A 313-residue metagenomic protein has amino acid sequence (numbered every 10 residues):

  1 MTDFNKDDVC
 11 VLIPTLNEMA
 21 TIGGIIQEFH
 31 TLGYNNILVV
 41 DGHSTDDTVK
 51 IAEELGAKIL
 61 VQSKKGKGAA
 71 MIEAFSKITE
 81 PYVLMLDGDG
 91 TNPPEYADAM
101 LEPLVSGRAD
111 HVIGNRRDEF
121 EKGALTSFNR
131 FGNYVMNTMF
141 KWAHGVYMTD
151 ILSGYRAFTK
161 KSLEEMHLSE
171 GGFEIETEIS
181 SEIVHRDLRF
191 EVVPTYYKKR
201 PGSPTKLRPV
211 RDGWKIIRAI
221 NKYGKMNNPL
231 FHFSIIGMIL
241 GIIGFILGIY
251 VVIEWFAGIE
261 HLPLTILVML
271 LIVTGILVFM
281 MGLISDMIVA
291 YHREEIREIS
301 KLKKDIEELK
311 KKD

Functional and structural regions predicted by a protein language model:
M1-E28: N-proximal low-complexity "stem/linker" segments adjacent to membrane-targeting elements
M1-F4, T177-D313: Hydrophobic helical membrane-anchoring modules
D8, N35-N36, R189: Residues at the starts of beta-strands that form the adenosine-phosphate
E18-T21, S44, K67, P93: Donor nucleotide-sugar binding loop of glycosyltransferases
Q27-N35: Short, acidic, metal-binding catalytic loop of nucleotide-sugar glycosyltransferases
D41-V49: A conserved acidic beta->alpha catalytic loop
S63-K65, A69-K77, Y82, P94-F173 (+2 more regions): Acceptor/aglycone-binding surface of glycosyltransferases and processive sugar-polymer synthases
